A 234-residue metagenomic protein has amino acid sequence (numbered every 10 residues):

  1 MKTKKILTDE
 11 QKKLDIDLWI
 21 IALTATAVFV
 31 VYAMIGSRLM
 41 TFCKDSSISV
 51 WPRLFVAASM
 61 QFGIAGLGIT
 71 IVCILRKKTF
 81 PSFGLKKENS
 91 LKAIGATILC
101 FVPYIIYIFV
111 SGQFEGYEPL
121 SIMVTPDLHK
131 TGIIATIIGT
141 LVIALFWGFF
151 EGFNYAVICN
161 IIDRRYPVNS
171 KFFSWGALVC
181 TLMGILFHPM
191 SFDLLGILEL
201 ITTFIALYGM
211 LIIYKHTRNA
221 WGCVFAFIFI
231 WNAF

Functional and structural regions predicted by a protein language model:
M1-K13: Short, Lys/Arg-rich, polar N-terminal cytosolic tail immediately upstream of the first transmembrane signal-anchor
K2-K5, I74-L85, N160: Cytoplasmic membrane-interface regions of multi-pass membrane proteins
L14-A22, R53-Q61, K92-T97, T136 (+4 more regions): Residue-level signature of transmembrane alpha-helical entry/exit and packing/kink sites in multi-pass membrane
L14-R76, A96: Alpha-helical transmembrane segments in multi-pass membrane proteins
T26-I35, F101-F109, C180-M190, I228-F234: Aromatic-anchored segments of alpha-helical transmembrane domains
M34-I35, I71-F80, Y166, I213-T217: Structural signal for the C-terminal ends of transmembrane alpha-helices and the immediately following loop
F42-F55, F80-F150, R164, N169: Juxtamembrane helix-loop-helix connectors linking adjacent transmembrane helices in multi-pass membrane enzymes
T136-F234: Transmembrane helix-loop-helix hairpins at the membrane interface of multi-pass integral membrane proteins
